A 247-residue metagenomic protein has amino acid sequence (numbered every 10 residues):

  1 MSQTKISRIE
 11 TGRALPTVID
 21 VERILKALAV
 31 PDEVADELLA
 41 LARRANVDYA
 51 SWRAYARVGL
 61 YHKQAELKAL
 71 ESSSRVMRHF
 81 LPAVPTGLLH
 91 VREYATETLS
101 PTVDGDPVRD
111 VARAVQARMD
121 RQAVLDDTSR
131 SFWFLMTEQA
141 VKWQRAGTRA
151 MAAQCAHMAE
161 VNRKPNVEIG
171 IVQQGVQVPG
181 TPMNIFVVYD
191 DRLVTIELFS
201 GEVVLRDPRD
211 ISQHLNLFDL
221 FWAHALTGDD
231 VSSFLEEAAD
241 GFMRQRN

Functional and structural regions predicted by a protein language model:
M1, S51-R53, F186: Tryptophan-centered motif/residue detector
M1-S7: Short alpha-helical DNA-recognition segment
T11, L15-K142, H224-N247: Interdomain hinge/linker segments and adjacent boundary elements that couple functional modules
G147-N247: C-terminal regulatory/effector modules of DNA-binding transcriptional regulators
